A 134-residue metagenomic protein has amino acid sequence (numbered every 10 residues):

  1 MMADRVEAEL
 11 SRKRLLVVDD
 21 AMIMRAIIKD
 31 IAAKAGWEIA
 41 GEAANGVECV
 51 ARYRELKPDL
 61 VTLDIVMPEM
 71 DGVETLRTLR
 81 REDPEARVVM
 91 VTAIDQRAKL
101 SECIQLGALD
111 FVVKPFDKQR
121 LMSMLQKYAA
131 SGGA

Functional and structural regions predicted by a protein language model:
M22-G41, Y128: Two-component/phosphorelay signaling modules centered on CheY-like receiver
N45-E48, D71-E74: Acidic catalytic/metal-coordinating carboxylates
L56-T62: Active-site beta3 strand of CheY-like receiver
M67: Receiver (REC) domain active-site loop signature in two-component systems and cognate sites in sensor histidine kinases
I94-D95: Short, conserved "switch-loop" micro-motifs in signal-transduction and mechanochemical regulators
A98, F116-Q126: C-terminal output helix
